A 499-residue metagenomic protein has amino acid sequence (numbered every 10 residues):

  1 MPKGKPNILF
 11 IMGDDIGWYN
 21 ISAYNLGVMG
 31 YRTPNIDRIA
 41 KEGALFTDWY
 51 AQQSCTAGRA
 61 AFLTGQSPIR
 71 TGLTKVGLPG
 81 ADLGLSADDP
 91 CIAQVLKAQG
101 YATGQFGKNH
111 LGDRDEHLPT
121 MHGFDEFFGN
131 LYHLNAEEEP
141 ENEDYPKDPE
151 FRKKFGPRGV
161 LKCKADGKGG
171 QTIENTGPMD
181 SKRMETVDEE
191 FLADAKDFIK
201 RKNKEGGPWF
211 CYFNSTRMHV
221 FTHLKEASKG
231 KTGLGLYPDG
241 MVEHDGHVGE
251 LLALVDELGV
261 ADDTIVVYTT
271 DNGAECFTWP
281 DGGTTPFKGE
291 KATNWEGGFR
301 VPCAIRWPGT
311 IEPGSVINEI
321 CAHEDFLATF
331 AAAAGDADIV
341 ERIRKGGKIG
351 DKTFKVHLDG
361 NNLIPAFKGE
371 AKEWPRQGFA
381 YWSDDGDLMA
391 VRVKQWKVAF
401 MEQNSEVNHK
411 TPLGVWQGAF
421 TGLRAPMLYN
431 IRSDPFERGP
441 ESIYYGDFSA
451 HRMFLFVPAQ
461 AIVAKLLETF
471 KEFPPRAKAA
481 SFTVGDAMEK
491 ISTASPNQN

Functional and structural regions predicted by a protein language model:
M1-G422, P426, I431, P435-N499: Formylglycine-dependent sulfatase
